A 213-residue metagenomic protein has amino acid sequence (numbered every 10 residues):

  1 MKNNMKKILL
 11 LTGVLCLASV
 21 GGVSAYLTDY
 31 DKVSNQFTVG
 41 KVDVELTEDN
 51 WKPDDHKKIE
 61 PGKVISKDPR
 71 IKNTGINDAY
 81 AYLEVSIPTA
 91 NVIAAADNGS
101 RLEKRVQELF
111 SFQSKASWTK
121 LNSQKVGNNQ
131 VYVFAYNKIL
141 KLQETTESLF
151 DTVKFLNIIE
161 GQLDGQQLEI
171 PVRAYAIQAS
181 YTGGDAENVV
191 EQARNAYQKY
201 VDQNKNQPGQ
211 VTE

Functional and structural regions predicted by a protein language model:
K2-E213: Long, small/polar-residue-biased beta-strand-and-loop interaction regions
